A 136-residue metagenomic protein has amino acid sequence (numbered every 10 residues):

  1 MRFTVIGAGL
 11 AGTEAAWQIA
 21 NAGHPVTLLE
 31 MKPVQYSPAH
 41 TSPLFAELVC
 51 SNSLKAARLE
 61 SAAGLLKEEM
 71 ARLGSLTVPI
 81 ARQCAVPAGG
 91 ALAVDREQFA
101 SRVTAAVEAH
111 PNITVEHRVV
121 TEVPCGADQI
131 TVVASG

Functional and structural regions predicted by a protein language model:
M1-A11: Beta1/beta-strand and adjacent pyrophosphate-binding region of the FAD-binding site in flavoprotein oxidoreductases
M1-R2, S51, A106: Short, basic, glycine/proline-bearing loop/turn elements
F3, H24-V26, T131: Hydrophobic anchor at the start of a short beta-strand that flanks the dinucleotide cofactor-binding loop
A8, A16, A20, H110 (+1 more regions): Generic alpha-helical hydrophobic packing signal
A11, W17-P79: N-terminal FAD cofactor-binding segment of flavoenzymes
E69-G136: Feature captures the FAD/FMN-dependent oxidoreductase FAD-binding
